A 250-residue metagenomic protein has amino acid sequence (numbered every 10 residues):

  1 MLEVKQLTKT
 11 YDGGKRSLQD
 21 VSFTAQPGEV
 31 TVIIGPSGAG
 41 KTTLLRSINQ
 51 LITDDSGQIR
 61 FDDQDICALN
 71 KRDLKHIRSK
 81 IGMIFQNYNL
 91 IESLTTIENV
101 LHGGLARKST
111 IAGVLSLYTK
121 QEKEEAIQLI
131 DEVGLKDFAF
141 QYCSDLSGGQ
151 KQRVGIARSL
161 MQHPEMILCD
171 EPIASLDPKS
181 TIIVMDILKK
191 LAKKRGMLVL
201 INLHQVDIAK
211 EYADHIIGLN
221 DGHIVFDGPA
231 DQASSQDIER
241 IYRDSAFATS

Functional and structural regions predicted by a protein language model:
N49: Helix-to-loop junction immediately C-terminal to a conserved catalytic motif
D65, A112-D137: Conserved ABC ATPase "signature" region
Y142-L146, Q150: Conserved ABC ATPase signature
H163: Conserved catalytic motifs of ABC-family nucleotide-binding domains
I167-D170: Catalytic Walker B motif of ABC-type/P-loop ATPase nucleotide-binding domains
P178-S180: Helix N-cap at the start of a conserved alpha-helix in ABC-type nucleotide-binding domains
L203-H204: H-loop/switch region of ABC-family ATPase nucleotide-binding domains
